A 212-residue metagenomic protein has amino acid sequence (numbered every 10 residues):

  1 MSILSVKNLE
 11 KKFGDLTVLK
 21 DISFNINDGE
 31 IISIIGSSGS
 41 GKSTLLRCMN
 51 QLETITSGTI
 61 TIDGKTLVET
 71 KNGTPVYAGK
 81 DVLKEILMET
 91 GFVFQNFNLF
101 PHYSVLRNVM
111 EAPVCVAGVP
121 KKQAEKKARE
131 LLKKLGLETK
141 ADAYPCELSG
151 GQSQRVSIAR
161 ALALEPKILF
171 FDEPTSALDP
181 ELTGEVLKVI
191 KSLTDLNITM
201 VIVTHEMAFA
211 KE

Functional and structural regions predicted by a protein language model:
I35-S37: The feature captures the beta-strand-to-loop junction immediately N-terminal to the Walker
Y144-L148, Q152: Conserved ABC ATPase signature
A163-K167: A short, proline-enriched helix->beta-strand linker immediately N-terminal to the Walker B motif in ABC-type P-loop
L169-D172: Catalytic Walker B motif of ABC-type/P-loop ATPase nucleotide-binding domains
P180-L182: Helix N-cap at the start of a conserved alpha-helix in ABC-type nucleotide-binding domains
T204-H205: H-loop/switch region of ABC-family ATPase nucleotide-binding domains
